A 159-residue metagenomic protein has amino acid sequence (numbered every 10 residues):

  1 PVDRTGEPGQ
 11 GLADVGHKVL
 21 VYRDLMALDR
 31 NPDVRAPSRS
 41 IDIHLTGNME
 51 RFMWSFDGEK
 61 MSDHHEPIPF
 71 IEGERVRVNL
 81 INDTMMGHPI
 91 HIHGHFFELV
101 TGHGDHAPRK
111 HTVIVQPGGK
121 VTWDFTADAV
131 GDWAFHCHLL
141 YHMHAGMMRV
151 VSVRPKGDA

Functional and structural regions predicted by a protein language model:
P1-A159: Copper-binding active sites and cupredoxin-like electron-transfer domains, recognizing His/Cys-rich ligand loops
